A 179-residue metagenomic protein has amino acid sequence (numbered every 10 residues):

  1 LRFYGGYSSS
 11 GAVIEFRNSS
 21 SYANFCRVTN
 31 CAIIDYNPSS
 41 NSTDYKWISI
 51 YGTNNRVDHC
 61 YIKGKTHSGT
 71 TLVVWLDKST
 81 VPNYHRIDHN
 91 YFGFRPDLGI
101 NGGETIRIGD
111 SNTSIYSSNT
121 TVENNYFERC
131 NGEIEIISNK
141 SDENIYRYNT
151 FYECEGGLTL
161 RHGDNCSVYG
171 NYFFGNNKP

Functional and structural regions predicted by a protein language model:
L1-G5, Y22-N37, T53-T66, V81-D97 (+3 more regions): Right-handed parallel beta-helix
S8-S19, S39-S49, T66-V81, G99-S114 (+3 more regions): Extracellular beta-strand/beta-solenoid scaffold signature
G109-S111, D142, G163: Active-site beta-loop-alpha junctions enriched in small/polar residues
